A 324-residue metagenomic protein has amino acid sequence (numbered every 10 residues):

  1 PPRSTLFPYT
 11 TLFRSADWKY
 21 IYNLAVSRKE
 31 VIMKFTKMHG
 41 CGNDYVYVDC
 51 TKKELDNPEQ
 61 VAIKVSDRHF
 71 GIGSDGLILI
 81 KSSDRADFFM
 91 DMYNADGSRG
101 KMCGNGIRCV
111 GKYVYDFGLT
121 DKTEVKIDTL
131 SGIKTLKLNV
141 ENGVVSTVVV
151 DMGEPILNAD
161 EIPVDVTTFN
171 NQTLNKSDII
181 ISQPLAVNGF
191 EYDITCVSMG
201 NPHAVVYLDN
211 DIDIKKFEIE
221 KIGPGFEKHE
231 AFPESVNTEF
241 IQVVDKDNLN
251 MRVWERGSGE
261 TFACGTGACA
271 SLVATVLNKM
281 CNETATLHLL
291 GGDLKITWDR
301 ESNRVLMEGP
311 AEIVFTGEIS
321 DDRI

Functional and structural regions predicted by a protein language model:
P1-T11: Single conserved hydrophobic/aromatic residue that forms the stacking wall/gate of nucleotide- or nucleobase-binding
W18, R28-T147, V205-I324: A glycine-rich beta-to-alpha transition motif near the start of alpha/beta enzyme domains, typified by
I32-K52, V150, L174-V197: N-terminal, positively charged, Ser/Thr/Ala/Gly-biased leader segments that form transit/presequence-like amphipathic
E124-K176: Hydrophobic alpha-helical segments and helix pairs
E154-I156, M199-H203, A311: Glycine-rich beta-alpha junction loops
D165-I181, P224-F232: Short, conserved active-site entrance elements at the starts or edges of catalytic domains
I194, P202-V205: Selected transmembrane alpha-helices and immediately adjacent juxtamembrane segments of polytopic inner-membrane
